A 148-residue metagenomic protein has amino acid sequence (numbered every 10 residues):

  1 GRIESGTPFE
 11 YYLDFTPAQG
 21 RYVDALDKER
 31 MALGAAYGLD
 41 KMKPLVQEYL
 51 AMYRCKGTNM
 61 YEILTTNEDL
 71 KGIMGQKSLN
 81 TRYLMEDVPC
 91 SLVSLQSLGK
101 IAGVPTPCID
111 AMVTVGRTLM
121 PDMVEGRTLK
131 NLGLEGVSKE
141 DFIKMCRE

Functional and structural regions predicted by a protein language model:
R2-F9, L13, P17-E148: NAD(P)-dependent Rossmann-like dehydrogenase/reductase catalytic/cofactor-binding core
